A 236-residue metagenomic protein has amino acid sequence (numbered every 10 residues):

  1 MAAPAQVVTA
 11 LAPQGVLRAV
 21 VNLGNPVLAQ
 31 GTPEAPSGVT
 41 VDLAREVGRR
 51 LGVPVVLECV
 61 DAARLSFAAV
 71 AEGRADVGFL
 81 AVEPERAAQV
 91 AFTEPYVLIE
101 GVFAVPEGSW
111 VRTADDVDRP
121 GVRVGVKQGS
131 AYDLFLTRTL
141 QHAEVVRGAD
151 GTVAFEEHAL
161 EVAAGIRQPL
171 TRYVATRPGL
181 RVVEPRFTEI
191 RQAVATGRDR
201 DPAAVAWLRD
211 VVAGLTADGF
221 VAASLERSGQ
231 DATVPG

Functional and structural regions predicted by a protein language model:
M1-A10, A131-G148, A213-G236: Ligand-binding clefts/hinges and TM-proximal coupling segments of bilobed small-molecule sensing domains
A2-A81, R86-A88, D218: Extracytoplasmic small-molecule ligand-binding "clamshell" domains of the periplasmic binding protein/Venus flytrap
V16-L23, V27, S37, D115-Y132 (+1 more regions): Short loop->beta-strand "edge-of-pocket" segments that line small-molecule binding or catalytic clefts across diverse
L23, V97-E107, T171-A213, G229-G236: Periplasmic-binding protein-like
A29-P33, A44-P54, T93-E94, D118 (+3 more regions): Ligand-binding cleft/hinge of the Venus flytrap
V56-A68, V111-R112, E144-E157: Short helix-initiation/N-cap motifs at beta->coil->alpha
R64, A68, L80-Q89, F135-R138 (+1 more regions): A ligand-binding cleft/hinge motif common to bilobed small-molecule-binding domains
E94-Y96, V105-R123, A206: Flexible hinge/capping segments at coil-to-helix
